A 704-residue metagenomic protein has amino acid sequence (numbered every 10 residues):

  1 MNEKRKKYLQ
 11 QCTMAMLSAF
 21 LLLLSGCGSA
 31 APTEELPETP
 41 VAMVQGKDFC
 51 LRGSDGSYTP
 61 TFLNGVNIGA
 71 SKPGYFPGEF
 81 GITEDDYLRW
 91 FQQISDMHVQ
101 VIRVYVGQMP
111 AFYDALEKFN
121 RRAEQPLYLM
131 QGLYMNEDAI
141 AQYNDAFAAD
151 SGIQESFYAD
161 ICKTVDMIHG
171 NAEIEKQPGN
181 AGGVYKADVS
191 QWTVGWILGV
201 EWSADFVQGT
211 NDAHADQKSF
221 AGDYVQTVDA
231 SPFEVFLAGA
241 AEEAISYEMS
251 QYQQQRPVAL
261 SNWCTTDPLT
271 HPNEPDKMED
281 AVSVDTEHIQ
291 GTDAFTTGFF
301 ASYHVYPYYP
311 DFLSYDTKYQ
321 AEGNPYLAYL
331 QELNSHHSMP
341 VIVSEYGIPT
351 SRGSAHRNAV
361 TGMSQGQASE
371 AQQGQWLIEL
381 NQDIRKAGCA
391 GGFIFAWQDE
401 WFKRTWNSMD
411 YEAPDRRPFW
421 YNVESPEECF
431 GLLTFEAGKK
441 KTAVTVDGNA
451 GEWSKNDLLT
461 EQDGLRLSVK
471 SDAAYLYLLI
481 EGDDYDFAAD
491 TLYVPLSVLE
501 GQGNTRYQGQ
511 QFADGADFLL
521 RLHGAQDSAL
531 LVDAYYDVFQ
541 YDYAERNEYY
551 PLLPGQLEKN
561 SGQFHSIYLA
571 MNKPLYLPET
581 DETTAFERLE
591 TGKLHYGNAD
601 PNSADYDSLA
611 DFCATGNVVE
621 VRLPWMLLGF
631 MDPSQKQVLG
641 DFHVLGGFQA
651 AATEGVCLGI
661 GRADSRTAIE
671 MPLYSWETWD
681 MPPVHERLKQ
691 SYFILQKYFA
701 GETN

Functional and structural regions predicted by a protein language model:
L23-G26: C-terminal motif of bacterial Sec signal peptides marking the signal peptidase cleavage site
E34-R122: Active-site-adjacent substrate/metal-binding segments within catalytic domains of carbohydrate-active enzymes
E84-D145, A149-F157, A240-Q251, Q320: Aromatic-lined substrate-binding rim segments of carbohydrate-active enzymes
N136-S151, D160-S231, Q254-C264: Active-site groove signature of glycoside hydrolases
Y252, P272-V360: Glycoside hydrolase catalytic-domain groove-lining segments
H356-T361, Q372, D383-L459, P682 (+1 more regions): Aromatic-rich peripheral "rim/lid" segments of glycoside hydrolase catalytic domains that contact and position glycan
G448, Y475-D483, N617-W625: Short, well-ordered beta-strand segments enriched in hydrophobic/aromatic residues
L458-T580, L639-A663: Surface-exposed, glycine/proline- and aromatic-rich loop segments on solvent-exposed faces across compartments
